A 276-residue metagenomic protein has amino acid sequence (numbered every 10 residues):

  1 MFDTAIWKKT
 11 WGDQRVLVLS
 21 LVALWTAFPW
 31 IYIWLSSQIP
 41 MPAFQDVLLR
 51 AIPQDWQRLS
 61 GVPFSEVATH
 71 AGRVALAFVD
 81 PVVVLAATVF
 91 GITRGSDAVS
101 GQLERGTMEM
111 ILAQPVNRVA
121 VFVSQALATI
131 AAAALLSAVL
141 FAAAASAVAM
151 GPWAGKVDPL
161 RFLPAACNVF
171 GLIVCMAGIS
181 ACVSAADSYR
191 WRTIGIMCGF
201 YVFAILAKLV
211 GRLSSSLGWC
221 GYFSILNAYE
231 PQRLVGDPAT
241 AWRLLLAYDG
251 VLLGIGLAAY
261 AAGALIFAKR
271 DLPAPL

Functional and structural regions predicted by a protein language model:
M1-T26: Aromatic- and glycine-rich beta-strand/loop motifs that create alpha-glucan
I6, Q14, I31-A71, T193-L276: Terminal transmembrane helical anchor/hairpin motif
T26, W30, V123-A181, A185: Secretory targeting signals
V74-G101, C198: Long, hydrophobic alpha-helical segments
P81-T88, N168-I173, I255-G256: Alpha-helical transmembrane segments of multi-pass membrane transport proteins
T88-G95, A143, G178-I179, I225 (+1 more regions): Hydrophobic/aromatic residues in alpha-helical transmembrane segments
I92-L112, A126: Transmembrane helix boundary and interhelical loop/hinge segments in multi-pass membrane proteins
